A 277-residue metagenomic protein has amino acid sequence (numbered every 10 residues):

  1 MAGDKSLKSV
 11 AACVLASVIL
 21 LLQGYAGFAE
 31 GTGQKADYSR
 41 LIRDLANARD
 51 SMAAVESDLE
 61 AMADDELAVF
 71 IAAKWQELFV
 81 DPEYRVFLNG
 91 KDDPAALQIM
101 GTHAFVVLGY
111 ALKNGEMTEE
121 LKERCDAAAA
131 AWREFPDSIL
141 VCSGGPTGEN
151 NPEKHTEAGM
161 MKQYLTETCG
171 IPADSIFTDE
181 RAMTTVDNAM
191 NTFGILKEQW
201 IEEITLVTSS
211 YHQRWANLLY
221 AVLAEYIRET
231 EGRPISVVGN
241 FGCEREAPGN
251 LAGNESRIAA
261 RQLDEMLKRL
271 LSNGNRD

Functional and structural regions predicted by a protein language model:
M1-A2, L22-Y25, A29: Intrinsically disordered, low-complexity segments enriched in small/polar residues
A2-V14: Bacterial N-terminal signal peptides that target proteins for export
S6-S9, G24, C125: Hydrophobic alpha-helical segments, especially transmembrane helices and their immediate juxtamembrane helical caps
C13-Q23: Bacterial N-terminal signal peptides
A26-Q262: A structural signal for short, hydrophobic/glycine-enriched beta-strand patches
A259-D277: Low-complexity, Gly/Ser/Thr/Pro-rich intrinsically disordered linker/tail segments
